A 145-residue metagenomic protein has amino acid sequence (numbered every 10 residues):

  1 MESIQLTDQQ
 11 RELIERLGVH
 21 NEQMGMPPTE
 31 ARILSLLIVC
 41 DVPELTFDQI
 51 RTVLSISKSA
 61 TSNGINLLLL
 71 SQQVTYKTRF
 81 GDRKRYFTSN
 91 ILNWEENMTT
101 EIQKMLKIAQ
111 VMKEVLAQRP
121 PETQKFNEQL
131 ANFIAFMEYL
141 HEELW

Functional and structural regions predicted by a protein language model:
M1-M24: N-terminal leader segment of winged-helix/HTH proteins
Q23, I38-V42: Short helix-capping/hinge SLiMs at alpha-helix to coil transitions
M24-T29, R79-E101: Short, cationic-aromatic polyanion-contact patches
Q49-T52: A short acidic, leucine-rich amphipathic alpha-helix
S57-K58: Short coil turns linking two alpha-helices in DNA-binding domains
Q72: Glycine-centered, phosphate/nucleic-acid-interacting loop/turn motifs that mediate DNA/RNA or nucleotide
E95-E138: Amphipathic alpha-helical dimerization/coiled-coil segments that flank or bridge DNA-binding/regulatory modules
